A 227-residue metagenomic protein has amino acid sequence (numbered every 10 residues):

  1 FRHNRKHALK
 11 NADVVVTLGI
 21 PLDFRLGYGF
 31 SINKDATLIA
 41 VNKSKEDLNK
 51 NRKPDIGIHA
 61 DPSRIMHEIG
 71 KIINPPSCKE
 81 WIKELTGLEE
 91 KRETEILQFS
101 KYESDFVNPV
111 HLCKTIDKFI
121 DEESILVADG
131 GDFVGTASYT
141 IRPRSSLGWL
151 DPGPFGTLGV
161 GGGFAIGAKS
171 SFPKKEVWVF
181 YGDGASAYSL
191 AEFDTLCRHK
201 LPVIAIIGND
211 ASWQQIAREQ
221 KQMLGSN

Functional and structural regions predicted by a protein language model:
F1-I39, R144-K174, A187-L190, Q222: Glycine-rich, anion-gripping cofactor-binding loops and their flanking helix/strand elements in enzyme active sites
F1-L85: Glycine-rich, acidic loop regions that bind phosphate or pyrophosphate groups
V14, I125, E176-W178: Structural motif
D23-F24, K45-K50, D55, I65-M66 (+4 more regions): Short gly/pro/ser/thr-enriched loop/turn and capping motifs at secondary-structure boundaries
L26-F30, N49-K53, E68-G70, A137-R142 (+3 more regions): Short acidic, glycine/serine/threonine-rich loops at helix termini
E89-K169, K174: Active-site diphosphate/adenylate-binding microenvironment
R198-N227: Thiamine diphosphate
